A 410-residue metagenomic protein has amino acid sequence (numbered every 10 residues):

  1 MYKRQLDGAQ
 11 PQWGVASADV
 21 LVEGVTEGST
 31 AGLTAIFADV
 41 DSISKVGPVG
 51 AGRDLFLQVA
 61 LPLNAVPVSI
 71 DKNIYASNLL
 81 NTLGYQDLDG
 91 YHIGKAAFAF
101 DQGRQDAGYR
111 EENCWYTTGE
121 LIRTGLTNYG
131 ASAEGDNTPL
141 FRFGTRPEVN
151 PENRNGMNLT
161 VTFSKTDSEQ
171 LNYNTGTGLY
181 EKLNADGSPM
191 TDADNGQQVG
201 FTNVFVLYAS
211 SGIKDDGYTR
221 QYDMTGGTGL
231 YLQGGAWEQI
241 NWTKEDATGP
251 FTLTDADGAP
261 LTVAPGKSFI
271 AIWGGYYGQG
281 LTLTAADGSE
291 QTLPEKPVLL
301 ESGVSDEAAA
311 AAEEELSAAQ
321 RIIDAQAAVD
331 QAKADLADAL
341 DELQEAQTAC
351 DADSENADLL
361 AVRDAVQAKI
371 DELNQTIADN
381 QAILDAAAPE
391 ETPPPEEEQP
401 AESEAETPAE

Functional and structural regions predicted by a protein language model:
M1-Y2, E410: Low-complexity/repetitive intrinsically disordered segments
R4-V20, E27-D306: A surface/extracellular/periplasmic glyco- and lipid-processing/surface-interacting theme
V25, L80, E404-E406: Hydrophobic, Leu/Ile/Phe/Ala-enriched alpha-helical segments that form helix-helix packing faces
V304-E410: Extended amphipathic alpha-helical heptad-repeat regions
